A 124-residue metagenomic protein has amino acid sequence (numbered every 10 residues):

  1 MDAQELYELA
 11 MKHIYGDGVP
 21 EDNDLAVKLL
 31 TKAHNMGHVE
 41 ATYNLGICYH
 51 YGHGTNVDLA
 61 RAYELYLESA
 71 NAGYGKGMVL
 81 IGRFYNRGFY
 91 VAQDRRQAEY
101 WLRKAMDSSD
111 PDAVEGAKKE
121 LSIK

Functional and structural regions predicted by a protein language model:
M1-D2, Y15-D17, D22, M36-H38 (+6 more regions): Short helix-capping/linker turns of helical repeat alpha-solenoids
L6-Y15, T42-Y51, L80-R87, K119-K124: Hydrophobic face of amphipathic alpha-helices that form TPR/SEL1-like repeat modules and related alpha-solenoid
E64, N71, Y100: Flexible glycine/serine/alanine-rich "lid" or loop that lines and gates the nucleotide-sugar donor pocket in diverse
N86, A98-L102: Amphipathic alpha-helical oligomerization segments
K104-K124: Terminal, low-structured helical/coil segments at or just beyond the last alpha-helical repeat
